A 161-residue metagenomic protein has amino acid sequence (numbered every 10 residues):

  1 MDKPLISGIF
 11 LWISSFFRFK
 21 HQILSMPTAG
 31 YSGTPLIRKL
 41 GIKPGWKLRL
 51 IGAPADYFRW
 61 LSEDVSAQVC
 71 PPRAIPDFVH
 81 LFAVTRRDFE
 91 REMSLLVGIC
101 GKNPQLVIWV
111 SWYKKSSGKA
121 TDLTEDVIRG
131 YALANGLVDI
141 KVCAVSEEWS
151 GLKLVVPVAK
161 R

Functional and structural regions predicted by a protein language model:
I23-W60: N-terminal, charge-rich interaction modules
S66-P76: Short acidic low-complexity segments
L81-S94: Active-site-adjacent loop/helix micro-motif of nuclease/hydrolase catalytic cores
E92-L123: Mid-chain, well-packed structural core segment of small domains
L123-D139: Conserved Class I S-adenosyl-L-methionine
G136-R161: Class I S-adenosyl-L-methionine
